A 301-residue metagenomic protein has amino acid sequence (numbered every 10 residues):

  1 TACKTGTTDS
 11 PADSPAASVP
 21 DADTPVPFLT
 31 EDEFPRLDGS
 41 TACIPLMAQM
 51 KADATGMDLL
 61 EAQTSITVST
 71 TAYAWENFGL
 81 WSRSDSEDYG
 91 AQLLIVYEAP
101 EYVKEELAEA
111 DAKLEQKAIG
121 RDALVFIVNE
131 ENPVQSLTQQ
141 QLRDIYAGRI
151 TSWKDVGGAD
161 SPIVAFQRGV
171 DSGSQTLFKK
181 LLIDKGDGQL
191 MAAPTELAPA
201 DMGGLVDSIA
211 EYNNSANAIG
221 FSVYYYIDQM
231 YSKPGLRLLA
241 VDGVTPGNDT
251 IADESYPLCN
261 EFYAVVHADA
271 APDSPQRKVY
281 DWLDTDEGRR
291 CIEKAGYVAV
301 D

Functional and structural regions predicted by a protein language model:
G6-P11: Bacterial Sec signal peptide processing site at the extreme N-terminus
P15-D301: Exported/periplasmic ABC-transporter solute-binding proteins
